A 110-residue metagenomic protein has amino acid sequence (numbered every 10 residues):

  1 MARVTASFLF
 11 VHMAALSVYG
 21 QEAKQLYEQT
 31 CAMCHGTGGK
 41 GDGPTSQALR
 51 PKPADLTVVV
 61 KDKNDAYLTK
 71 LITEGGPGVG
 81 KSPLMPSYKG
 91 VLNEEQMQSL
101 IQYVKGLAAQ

Functional and structural regions predicted by a protein language model:
M1-V11: Sec-dependent signal peptide recognition, specifically the positively charged N-region followed immediately by
V11-L26: Electrostatic cytochrome c docking/interface patches
V18-Q21, A32-V58: His/Cys-centered metal/cofactor-coordination and adjacent catalytic loops
G20, K61-D62, V91-E94: Short, solvent-exposed loop/helix junctions and linker helices that flank or host conserved functional motifs
E22-Q29, Y67, S87, E95 (+1 more regions): Extracytoplasmic/secreted proteins, especially bacterial periplasmic and envelope-associated proteins
K24-Y27, V79, A108-Q110: Short sequence/structural segments immediately N-terminal
Y27-T37, M85, L100, V104: The canonical Cys-X-X-Cys-His
Q47-T57, T73-L107: Axial heme c-ligation environment in periplasmic c-type cytochrome domains
